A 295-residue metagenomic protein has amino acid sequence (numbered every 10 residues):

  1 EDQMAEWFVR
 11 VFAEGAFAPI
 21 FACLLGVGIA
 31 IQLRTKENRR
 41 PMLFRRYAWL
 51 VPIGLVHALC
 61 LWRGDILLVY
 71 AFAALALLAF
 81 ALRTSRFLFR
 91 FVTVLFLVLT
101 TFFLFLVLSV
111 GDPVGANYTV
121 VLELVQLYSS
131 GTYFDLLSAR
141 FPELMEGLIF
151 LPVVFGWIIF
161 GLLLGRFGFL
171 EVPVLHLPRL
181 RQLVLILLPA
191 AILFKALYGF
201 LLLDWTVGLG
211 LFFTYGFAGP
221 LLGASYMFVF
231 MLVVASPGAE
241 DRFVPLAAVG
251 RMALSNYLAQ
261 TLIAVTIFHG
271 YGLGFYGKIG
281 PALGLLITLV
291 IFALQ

Functional and structural regions predicted by a protein language model:
E1-L61: Membrane helical hairpin/interfacial module
E6-A22, S129-G156, F217-A224: Hydrophobic alpha-helical transmembrane segments
A18, H57, L61, V98-F103 (+6 more regions): Alpha-helical transmembrane segments of multipass membrane proteins
P19-R34, L68-A81, I149-V172, G216-G238: Specific transmembrane alpha-helix
P41, A76-V94, L163-I186: Solvent-exposed interhelical
F44-V51, F89-T93, V184-L188, L246 (+1 more regions): Hydrophobic alpha-helical transmembrane segments
V94-R166: Long hydrophobic alpha-helical segments that form multi-pass transmembrane helix bundles in integral membrane proteins
T206-Q295: Alpha-helical transmembrane segments of multi-pass integral membrane proteins
